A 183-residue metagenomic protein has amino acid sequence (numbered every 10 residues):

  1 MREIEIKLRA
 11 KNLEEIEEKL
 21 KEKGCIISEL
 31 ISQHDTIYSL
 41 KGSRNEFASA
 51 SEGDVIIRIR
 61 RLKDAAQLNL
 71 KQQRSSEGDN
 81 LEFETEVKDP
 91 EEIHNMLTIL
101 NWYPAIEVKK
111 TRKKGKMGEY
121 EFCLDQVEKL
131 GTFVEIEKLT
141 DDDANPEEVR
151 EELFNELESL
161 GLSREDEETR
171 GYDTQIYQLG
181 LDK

Functional and structural regions predicted by a protein language model:
M1-E119, S163-K183: N-terminal strand-loop-strand beta-hairpin
E121-F133, P146: Strongly charged, low-complexity linkers/loops
L139: A contiguous pocket-lining binding segment that forms or flanks enzyme active sites
D142-E168: Mixed-charge, glycine-accented linear interaction segment located at domain edges/termini
